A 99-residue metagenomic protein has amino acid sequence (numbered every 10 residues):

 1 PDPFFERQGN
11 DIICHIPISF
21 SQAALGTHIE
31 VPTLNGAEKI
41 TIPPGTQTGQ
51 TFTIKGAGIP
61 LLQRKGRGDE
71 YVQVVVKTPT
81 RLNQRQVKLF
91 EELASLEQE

Functional and structural regions predicted by a protein language model:
P1-E99: Intrinsically disordered, low-complexity linker/assembly segments
